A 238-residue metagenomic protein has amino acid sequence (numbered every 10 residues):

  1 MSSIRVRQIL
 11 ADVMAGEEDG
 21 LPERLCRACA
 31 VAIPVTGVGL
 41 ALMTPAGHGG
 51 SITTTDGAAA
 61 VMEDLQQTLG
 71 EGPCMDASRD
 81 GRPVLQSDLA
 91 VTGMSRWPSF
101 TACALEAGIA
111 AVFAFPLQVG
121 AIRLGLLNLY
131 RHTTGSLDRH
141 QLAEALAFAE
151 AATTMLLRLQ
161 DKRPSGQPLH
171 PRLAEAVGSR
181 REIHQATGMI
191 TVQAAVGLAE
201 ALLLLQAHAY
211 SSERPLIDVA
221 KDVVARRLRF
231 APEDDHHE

Functional and structural regions predicted by a protein language model:
M1-L69, K221-E238: Intrinsically disordered, low-complexity terminal regulatory regions
S3-V6, A15, D138-L142, L157-H170 (+1 more regions): Interdomain signal-transducing alpha-helical coiled-coil linkers
M43, A59-R96, A102-A110: Regulatory sensory and allosteric helical modules in signal-transduction proteins and certain transcription factors
L89, L126-G135, H140: Short beta-strand-to-loop transition segments that serve as allosteric relay/switch motifs in sensory/regulatory domains
A111-Q118: Short hydrophobic beta-strand micro-motif common in sensory/regulatory domains
L142-T153: Allosteric cytosolic regulatory segments
D161-E238: Signal-transducing coiled-coil/dimerization helices and immediately adjacent hinge/linker segments that couple sensory
